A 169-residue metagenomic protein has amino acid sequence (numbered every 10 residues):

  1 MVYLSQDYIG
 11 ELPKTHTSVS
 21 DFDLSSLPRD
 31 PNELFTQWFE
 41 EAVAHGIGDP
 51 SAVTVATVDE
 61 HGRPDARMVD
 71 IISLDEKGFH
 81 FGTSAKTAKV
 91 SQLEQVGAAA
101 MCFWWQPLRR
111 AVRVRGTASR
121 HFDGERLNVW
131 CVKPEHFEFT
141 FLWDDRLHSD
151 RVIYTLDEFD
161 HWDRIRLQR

Functional and structural regions predicted by a protein language model:
M1-R169: Binding-site signature for planar aromatic cofactors or substrates
